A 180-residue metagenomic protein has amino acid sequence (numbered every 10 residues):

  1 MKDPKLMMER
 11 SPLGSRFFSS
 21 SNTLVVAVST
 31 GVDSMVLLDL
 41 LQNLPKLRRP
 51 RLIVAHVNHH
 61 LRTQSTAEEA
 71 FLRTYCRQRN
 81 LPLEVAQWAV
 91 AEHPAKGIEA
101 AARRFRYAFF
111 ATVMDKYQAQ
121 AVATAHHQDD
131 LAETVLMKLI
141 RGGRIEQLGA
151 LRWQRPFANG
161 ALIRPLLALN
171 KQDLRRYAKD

Functional and structural regions predicted by a protein language model:
M1-D180: Core alpha/beta nucleotide-donor-binding catalytic domains of modification enzymes
